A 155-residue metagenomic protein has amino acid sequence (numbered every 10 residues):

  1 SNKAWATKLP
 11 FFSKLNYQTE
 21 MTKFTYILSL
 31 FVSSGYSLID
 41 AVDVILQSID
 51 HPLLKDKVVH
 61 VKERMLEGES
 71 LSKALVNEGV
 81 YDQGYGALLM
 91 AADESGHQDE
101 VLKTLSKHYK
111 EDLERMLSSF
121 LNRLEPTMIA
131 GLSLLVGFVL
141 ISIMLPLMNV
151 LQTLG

Functional and structural regions predicted by a protein language model:
S1-A6, V150-L154: Short, Lys/Arg-enriched, Gly/Pro-containing loop segments at transmembrane-helix junctions of multi-pass membrane
K3-T22: Membrane-cytosol interface motif
Y17-R123: Glycine- and small-hydrophobic-enriched helix-loop-helix hairpins
E111-G155: Bilayer-spanning, highly hydrophobic alpha-helical transmembrane segments
